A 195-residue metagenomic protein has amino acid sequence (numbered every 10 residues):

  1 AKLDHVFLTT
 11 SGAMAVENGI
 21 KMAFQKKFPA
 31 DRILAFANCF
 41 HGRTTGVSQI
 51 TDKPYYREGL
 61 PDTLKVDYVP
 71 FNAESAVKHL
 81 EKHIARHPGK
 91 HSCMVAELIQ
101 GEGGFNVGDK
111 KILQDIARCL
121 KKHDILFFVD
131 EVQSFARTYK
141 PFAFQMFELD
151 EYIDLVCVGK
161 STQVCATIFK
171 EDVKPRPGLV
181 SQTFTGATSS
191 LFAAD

Functional and structural regions predicted by a protein language model:
A1-D195: Conserved N-terminal phosphate-binding loop of PLP-dependent enzymes in the Aspartate aminotransferase
